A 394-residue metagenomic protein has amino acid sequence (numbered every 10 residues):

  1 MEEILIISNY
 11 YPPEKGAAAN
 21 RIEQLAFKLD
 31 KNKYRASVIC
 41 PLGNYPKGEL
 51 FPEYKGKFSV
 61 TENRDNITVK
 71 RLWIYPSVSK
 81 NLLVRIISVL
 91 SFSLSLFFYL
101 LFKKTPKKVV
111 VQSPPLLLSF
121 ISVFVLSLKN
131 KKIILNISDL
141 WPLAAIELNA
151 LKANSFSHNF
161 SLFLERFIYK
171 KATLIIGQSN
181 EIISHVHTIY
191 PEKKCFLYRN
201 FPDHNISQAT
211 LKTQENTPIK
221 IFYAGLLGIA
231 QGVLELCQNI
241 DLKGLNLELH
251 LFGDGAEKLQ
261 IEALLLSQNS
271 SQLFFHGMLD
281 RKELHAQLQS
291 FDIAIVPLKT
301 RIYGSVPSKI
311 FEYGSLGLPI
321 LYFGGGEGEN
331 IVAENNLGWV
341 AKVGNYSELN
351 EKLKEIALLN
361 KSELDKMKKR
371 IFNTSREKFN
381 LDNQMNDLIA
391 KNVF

Functional and structural regions predicted by a protein language model:
M1-D65, D203, Q238-L242, D382: N-terminal subdomain of nucleotide-sugar transferases
F97-F98, L117-F120, F124-L128, S155-I175: Membrane-proximal helix-turn-helix segments that form the acceptor-binding/catalytic region of lipid-linked
E181, Y198-F201: Carbohydrate-associated surface elements
I189, G344, E348, K361-N392: A charged, aromatic-enriched C-terminal amphipathic alpha-helix characteristic of glycosyltransferases across folds
Q214-Q231, L236-I240, H250: Conserved donor-binding/catalytic core segment of Leloir-type glycosyltransferases
P218, H250, L259-H285: Nucleotide-activated donor-binding/catalytic signature segment of Leloir-type glycosyltransferases, i.e., the conserved
Q231, R281-Q287, D292-G314, L321-I331: Nucleotide-sugar-dependent
E329-E355: Change "using UDP/GDP/dTDP sugars" to "using nucleotide sugars
